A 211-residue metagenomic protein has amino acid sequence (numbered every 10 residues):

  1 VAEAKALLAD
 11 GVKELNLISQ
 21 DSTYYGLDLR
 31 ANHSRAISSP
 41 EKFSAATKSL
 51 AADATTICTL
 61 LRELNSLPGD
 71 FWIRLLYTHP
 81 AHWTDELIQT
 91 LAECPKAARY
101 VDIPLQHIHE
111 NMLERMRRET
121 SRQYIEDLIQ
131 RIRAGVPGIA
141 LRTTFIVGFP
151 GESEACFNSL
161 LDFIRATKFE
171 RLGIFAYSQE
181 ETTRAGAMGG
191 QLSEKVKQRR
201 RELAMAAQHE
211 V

Functional and structural regions predicted by a protein language model:
L7-L8, I164: Hydrophobic pocket-lining residues that define ligand/cofactor binding sites across diverse proteins
L8-A155: Conserved SAM/AdoMet-binding glycine-rich loop
R99, N111-V211: A structural motif corresponding to the C-terminal lobe/cap of the Radical SAM core domain
